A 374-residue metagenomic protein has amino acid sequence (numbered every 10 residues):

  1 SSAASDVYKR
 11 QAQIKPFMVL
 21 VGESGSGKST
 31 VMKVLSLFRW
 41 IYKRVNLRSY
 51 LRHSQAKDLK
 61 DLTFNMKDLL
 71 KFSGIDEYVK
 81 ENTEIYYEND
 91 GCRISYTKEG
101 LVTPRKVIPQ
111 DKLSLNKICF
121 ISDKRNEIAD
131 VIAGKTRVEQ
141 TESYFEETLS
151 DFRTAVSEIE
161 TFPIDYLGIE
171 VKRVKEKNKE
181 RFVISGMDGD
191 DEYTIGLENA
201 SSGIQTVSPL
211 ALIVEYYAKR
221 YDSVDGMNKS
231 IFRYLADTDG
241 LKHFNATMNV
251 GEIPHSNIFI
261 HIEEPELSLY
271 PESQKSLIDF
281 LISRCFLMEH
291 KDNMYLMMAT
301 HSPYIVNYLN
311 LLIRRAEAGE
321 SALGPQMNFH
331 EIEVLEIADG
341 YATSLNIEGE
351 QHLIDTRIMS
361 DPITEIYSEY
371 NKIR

Functional and structural regions predicted by a protein language model:
S1, I14, H255-S256, K291-N293: Short loop/turn elements that form and flank the Walker-type P-loop nucleotide-binding site in RecA-like NTPase cores
S1-Y8: Short, small-residue-biased leader/transition segments that mark boundaries at the very start of proteins
Y8, R39-F259, G340-S344, E348-R374: Phosphate-coordinating catalytic segments in nucleotide- and nucleic-acid-processing enzymes
R10-A12: Conserved A-loop
K15-T63, S202-Y217, F280, Y295 (+2 more regions): Phosphate-binding glycine-rich loops of NTP-binding sites
E263-E264: Walker B catalytic acidic pair
L267-L269: ABC ATPase nucleotide-binding domain "signature" loop
E272-R374: C-terminal lobe/lid and adjacent interdomain/linker elements of RecA-like ASCE P-loop ATPase modules
